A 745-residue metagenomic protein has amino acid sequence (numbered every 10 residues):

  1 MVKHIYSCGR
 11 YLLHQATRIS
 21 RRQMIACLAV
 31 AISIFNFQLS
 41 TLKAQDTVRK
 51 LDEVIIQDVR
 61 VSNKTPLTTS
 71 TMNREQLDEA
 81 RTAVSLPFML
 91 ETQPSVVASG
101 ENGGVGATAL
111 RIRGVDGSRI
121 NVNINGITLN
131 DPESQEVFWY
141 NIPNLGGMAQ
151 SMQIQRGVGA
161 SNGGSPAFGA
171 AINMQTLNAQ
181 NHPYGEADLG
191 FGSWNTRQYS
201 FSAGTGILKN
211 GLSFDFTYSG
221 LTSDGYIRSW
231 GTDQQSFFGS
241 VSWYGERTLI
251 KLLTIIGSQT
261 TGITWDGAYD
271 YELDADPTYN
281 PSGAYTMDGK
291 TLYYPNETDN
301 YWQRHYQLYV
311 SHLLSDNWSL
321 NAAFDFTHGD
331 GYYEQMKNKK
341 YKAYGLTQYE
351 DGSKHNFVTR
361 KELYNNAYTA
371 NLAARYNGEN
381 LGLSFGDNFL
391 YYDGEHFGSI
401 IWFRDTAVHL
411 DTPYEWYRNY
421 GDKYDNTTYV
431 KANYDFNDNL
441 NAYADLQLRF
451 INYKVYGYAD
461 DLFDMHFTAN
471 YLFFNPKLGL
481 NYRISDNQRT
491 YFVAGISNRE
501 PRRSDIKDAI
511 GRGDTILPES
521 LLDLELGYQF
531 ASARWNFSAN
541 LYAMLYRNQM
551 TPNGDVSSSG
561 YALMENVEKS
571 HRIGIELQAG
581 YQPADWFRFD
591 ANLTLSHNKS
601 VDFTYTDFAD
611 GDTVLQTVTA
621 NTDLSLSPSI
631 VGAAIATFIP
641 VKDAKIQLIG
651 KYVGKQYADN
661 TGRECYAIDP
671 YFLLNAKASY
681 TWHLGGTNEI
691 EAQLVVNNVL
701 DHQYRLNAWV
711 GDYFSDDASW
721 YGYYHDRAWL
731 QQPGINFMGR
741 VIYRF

Functional and structural regions predicted by a protein language model:
D52-A83, A109: N-terminal periplasmic "start-of-domain" segments of outer-membrane beta-barrel proteins
P87-T128, Q150: Extracytoplasmic beta-strand/coil segments of soluble accessory domains associated with Gram-negative outer-membrane
T128-R156, Q175-L177, E272: Short acidic/polar hinge/loop motifs at secondary-structure boundaries that mediate gating or recognition
Y184, F191-T222, I227-T264, T298-Y301 (+2 more regions): Transmembrane beta-barrel wall of Gram-negative outer-membrane proteins
I255-G257, N433, F492, R588 (+1 more regions): Conserved C-terminal beta-signal and adjacent last beta-strands/turns of outer-membrane beta-barrel proteins
Y301-Y458, N481-V493, F530-A531, W535-L541 (+2 more regions): Face-selective signature of the C-terminal outer-membrane beta-barrel domain
L313, S319-D325, R483, R489-G495 (+2 more regions): Membrane-embedded beta-barrel scaffold of Gram-negative outer-membrane proteins
D438, A543-L545, E565-N660, I742-R744: Gram-negative outer-membrane beta-barrel transporters
